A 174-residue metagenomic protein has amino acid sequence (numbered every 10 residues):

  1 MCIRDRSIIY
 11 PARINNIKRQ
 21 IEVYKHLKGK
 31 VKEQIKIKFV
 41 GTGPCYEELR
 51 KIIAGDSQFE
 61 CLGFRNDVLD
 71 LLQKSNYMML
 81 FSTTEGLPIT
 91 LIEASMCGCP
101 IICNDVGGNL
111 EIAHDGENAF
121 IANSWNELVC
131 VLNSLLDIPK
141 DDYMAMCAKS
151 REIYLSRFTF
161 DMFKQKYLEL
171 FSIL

Functional and structural regions predicted by a protein language model:
R4-K18, Y24-L27, K38: Conserved donor-binding/catalytic core segment of Leloir-type glycosyltransferases
F64, T83: Aromatic "clamp/platform" in nucleotide-sugar-dependent glycosyltransferases that forms part of the donor/acceptor
N66-S75, M96, L110, H114: Short acidic alpha-helix that forms the nucleotide-activated donor recognition element in Leloir-type transferases
M78-L80: A short hydrophobic beta-strand element within the catalytic core of glycosyltransferases that build diverse glycans
P88-L91, N109: Short glycine/serine-rich donor-binding loops of glycosyltransferases
P100-C103: Short hydrophobic beta-strand element within catalytic cores of glycosyltransferases and related nucleotide-activated
L110-S134: Change "using UDP/GDP/dTDP sugars" to "using nucleotide sugars
M144-S172: A charged, aromatic-enriched C-terminal amphipathic alpha-helix characteristic of glycosyltransferases across folds
